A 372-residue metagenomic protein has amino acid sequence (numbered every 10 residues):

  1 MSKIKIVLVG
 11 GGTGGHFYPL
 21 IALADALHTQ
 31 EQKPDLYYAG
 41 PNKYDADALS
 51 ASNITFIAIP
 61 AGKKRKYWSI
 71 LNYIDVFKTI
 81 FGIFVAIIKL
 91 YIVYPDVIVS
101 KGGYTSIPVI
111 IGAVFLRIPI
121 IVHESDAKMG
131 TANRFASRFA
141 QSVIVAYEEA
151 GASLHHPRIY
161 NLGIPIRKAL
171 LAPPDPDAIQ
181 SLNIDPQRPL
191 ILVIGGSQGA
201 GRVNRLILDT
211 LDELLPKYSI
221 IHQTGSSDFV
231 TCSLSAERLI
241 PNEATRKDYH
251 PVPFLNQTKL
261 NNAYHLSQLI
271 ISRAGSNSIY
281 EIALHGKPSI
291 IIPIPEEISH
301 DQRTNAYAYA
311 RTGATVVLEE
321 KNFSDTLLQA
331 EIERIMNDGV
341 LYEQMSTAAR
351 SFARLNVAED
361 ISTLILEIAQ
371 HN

Functional and structural regions predicted by a protein language model:
S2-K5, Y37, V114-P176, I184: Active-site-proximal region of nucleotide-activated glycan assembly enzymes, centered on histidine/acidic-rich loops
K3-G11, H28-F77, S226-D228, K321: Conserved nucleotide-sugar phosphate-binding/catalytic loop shared by glycosyltransferases and other
K43-D47, V97-L116: An aromatic- and histidine-rich active-site surface loop
Y44, A48, D175-L269, R303-A306 (+2 more regions): Donor-nucleotide binding loops and adjacent catalytic segments primarily of GT-B fold Leloir glycosyltransferases
W68-V97, F115: An amphipathic, basic-hydrophobic alpha-helix
P95-V97, H265-Y280, K287: Acidic donor-binding loop of glycosyltransferase active sites
L341-L355: A short, well-ordered alpha-helix in the C-terminal region of glycosyltransferases
R354-N372: C-terminal alpha-helical cap of glycosyltransferases
